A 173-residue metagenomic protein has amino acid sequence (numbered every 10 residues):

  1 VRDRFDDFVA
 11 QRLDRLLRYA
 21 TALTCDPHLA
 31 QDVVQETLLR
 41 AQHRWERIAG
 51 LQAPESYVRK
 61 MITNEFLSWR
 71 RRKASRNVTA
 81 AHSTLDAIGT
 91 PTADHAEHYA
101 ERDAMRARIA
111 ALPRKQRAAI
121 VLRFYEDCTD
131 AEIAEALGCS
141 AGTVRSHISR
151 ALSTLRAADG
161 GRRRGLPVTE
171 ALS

Functional and structural regions predicted by a protein language model:
V1-R18, H28, Q42: A short, charge-rich alpha-helical start-of-domain segment used by transcription regulators
H28, A131, G142: Residues within helix-turn-helix
D32-L39, Q52-N64: Structural recognition of an alpha-helix C-terminal capping motif at a helix-to-coil junction
E36-A53, R72-A74, A158: Sigma70-family region 2
E46-A49, K60-A81, E97-H98: Arg/Lys-rich amphipathic alpha helix in sigma70-family domain 2
R76, T84-A110: Acidic, proline/glycine-rich intrinsically disordered inter-domain spacer in sigma factors
A119-R123: A short pre-motif secondary-structure segment
L137-R162: DNA-recognition helix of helix-turn-helix
